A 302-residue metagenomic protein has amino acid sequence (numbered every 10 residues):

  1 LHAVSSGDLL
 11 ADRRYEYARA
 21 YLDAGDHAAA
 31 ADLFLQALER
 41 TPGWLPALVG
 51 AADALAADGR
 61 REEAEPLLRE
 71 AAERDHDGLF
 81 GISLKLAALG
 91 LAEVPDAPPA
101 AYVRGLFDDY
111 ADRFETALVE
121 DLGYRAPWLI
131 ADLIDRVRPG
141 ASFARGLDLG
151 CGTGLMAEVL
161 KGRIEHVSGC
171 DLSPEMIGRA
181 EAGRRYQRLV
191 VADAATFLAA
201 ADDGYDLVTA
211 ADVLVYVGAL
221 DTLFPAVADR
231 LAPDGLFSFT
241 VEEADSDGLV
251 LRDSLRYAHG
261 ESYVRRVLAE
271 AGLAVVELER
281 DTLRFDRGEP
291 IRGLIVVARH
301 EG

Functional and structural regions predicted by a protein language model:
D8, P42, H76-D77: Short coil turns that delineate tetratricopeptide repeat
R13, A47, G81-I82: TPR alpha-solenoid repeat register
R145-L147, G152-F197: Class I SAM-dependent methyltransferase SAM/SAH-binding core
A199-V208: A short acidic, Gly/Pro-enriched loop at the edge of an enzyme's catalytic core that lines a small-molecule cofactor
D221-L236: A short glycine-rich, Lys/Arg-flanked "PGG" loop and its adjoining helix->strand segment in the class I
L236-Y263: Conserved class I S-adenosyl-L-methionine
Y257-G272, L278: Short alpha-helix
